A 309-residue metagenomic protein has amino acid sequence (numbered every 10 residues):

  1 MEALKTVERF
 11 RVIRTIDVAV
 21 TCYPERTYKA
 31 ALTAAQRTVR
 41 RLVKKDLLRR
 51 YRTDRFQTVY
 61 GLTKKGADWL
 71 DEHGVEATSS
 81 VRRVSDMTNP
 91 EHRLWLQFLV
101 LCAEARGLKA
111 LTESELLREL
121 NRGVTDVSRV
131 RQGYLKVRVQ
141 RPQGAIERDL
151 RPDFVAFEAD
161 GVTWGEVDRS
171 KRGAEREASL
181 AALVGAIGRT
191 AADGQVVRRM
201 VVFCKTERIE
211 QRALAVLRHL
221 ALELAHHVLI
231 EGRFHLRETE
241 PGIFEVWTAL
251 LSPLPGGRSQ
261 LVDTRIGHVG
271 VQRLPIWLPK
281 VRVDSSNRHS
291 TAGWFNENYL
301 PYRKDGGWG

Functional and structural regions predicted by a protein language model:
M1-D86, W308-G309: Nuclease-adjacent, charged terminal/linker segments that flank catalytic cores
C22, V39-V43, L99-G107, V184-A191 (+1 more regions): Hydrophobic, Leu/Ile/Phe/Ala-enriched alpha-helical segments that form helix-helix packing faces
K29-V39, Q143-L150, V197: Glycine-rich, flexible loop segments associated with nucleotide phosphate handling
A34, E91-W95, E175-S179: Soluble or luminal CAZymes and related metallo-dependent hydrolases
H73-L116: Amphipathic alpha-helical dimerization/coiled-coil segments that flank or bridge DNA-binding/regulatory modules
E104, K109-W164, R169-R176: Active-site metal-binding core of divalent-cation-utilizing nuclease and nuclease-like domains
A174-A178, G185-G309: Non-catalytic C-terminal interaction segments of nucleic acid-processing enzymes
